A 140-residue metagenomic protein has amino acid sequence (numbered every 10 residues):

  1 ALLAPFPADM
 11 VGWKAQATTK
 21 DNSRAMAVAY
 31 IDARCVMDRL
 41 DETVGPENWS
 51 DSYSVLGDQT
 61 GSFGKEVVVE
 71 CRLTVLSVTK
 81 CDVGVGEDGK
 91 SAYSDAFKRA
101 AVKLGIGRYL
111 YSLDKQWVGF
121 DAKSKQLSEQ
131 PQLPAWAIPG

Functional and structural regions predicted by a protein language model:
A1-V28: N-terminal, Lys/Arg- and Ser/Thr-rich interaction peptides
Q16, S23-P139: Positively charged, aromatic-enriched nucleic acid-contacting surfaces
